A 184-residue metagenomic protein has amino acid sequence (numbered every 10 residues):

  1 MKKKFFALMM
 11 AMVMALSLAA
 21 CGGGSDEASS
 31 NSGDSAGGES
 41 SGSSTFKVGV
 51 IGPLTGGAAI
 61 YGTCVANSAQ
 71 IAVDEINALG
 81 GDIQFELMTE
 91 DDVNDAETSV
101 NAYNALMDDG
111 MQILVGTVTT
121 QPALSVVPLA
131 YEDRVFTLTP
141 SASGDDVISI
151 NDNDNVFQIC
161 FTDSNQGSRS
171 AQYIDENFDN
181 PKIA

Functional and structural regions predicted by a protein language model:
M1-K47, A78-L79, D108: Short, low-complexity disordered leader/linker segments with a strong preference for bacterial N-terminal type II
G42, G49-S68, I76, E90-E97 (+1 more regions): Extracytoplasmic "Venus flytrap"
K47-G49, A184: Conserved beta-strand elements of the Class I
A72-E75, A105, Q172-N177: A generic secondary-structure signal
I76-D82, D133-V135: Short helix-capping segments at alpha-helix termini
G80-V93, D152-V156: Short beta-strand elements in bilobed, periplasmic/extracellular small-molecule ligand-binding domains
F85-D108, Q166-R169: Structural motif
M111-A184: Extracytoplasmic ligand/sensor domains, especially the bilobed periplasmic-binding protein
